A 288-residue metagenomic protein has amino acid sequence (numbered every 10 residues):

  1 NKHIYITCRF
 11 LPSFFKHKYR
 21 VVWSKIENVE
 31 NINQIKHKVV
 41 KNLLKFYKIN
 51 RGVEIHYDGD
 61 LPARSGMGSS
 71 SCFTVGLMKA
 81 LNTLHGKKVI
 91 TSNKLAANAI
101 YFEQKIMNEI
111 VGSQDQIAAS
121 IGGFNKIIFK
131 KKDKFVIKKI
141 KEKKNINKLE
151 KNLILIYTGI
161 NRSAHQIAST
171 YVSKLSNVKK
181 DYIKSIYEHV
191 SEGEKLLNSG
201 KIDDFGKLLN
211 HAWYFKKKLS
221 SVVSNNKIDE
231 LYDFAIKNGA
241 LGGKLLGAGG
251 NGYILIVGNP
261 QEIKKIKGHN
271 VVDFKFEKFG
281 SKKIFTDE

Functional and structural regions predicted by a protein language model:
N1: Extended active-site and interfacial segments that coordinate phosphate-rich ligands in large catalytic machineries
Y5-I49, D58, P62, T83-T91 (+3 more regions): C-terminal nucleotide
G52-E54: Residues at or immediately flanking beta-strands
M67-V89: DPxDG-like acidic metal-binding loop motif
N251: Glycine-rich active-site/cofactor-binding loop and its immediate structural neighborhood
